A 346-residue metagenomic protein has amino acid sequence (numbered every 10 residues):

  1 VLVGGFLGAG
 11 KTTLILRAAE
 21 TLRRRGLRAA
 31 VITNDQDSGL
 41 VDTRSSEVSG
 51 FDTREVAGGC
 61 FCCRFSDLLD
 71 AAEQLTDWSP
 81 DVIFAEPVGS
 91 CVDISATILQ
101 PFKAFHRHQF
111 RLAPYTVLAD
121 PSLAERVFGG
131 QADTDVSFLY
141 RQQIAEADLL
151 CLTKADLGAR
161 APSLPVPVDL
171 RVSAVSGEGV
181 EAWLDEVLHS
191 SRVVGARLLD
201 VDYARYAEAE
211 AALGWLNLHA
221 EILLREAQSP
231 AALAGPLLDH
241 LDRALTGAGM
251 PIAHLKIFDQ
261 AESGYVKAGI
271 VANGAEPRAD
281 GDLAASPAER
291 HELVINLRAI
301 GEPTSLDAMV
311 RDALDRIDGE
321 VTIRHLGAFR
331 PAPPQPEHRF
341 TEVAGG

Functional and structural regions predicted by a protein language model:
V1-G4, A9-F138: Nucleotide-state-sensitive switch-loop elements of NTP-binding domains
L2-V3, G8-T13, H189-G346: P-loop NTP-binding site
L16, T43, F65-L68, S95-A96 (+4 more regions): Conserved strand-to-helix beginnings and helix N-cap segments that scaffold or border functional pockets
V31, R171, I323-H325: A structural preference for short, hydrophobic beta-strand core positions in alpha/beta folds
T43-G50, P162-V166, A308-L314: Short, aromatic/basic amphipathic alpha-helical patches
C60-C63, S176-E181, S263, R330-P334: A short acidic, often aromatic-flanked loop/helix-cap motif at beta-alpha or helix-coil junctions that lines enzyme
L68-L69, Q131, W183-S190, I270: Short, surface-exposed amphipathic charged segments that create phosphate/polyanion-binding patches used for binding
S137-E210: Canonical P-loop GTPase G-domain recognition
